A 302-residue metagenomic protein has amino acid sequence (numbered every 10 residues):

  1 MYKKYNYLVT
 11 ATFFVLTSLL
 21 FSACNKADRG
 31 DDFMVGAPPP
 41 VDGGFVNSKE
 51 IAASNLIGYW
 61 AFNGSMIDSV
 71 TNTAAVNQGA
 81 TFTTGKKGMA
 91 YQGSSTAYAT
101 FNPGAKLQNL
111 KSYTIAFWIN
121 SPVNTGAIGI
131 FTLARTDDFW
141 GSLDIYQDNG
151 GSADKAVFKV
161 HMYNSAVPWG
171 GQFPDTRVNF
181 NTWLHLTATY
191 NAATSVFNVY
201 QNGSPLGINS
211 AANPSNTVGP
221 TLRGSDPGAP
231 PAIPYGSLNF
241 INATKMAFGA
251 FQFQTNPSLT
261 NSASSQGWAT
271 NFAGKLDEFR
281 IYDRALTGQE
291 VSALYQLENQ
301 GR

Functional and structural regions predicted by a protein language model:
Y2-T12: Bacterial N-terminal signal peptides that target proteins for export
Y5, N25-T71, K86-S292, Q296-R302: Extracellular glycan-associated modules
L19-A23: C-terminal motif of bacterial Sec signal peptides marking the signal peptidase cleavage site
A74-N77: Short secondary-structure boundary/capping segments
